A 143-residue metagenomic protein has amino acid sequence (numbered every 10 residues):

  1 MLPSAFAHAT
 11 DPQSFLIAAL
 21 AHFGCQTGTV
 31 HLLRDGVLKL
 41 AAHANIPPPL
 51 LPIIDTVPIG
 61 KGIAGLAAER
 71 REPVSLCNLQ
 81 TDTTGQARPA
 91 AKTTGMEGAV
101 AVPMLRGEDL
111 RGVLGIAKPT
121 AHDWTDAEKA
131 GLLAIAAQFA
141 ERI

Functional and structural regions predicted by a protein language model:
M1-T10, A18: Short regulatory/linker helices and ligand/cofactor-binding micro-motifs at input modules
L20, T27-L51: GAF sensory/regulatory domain recognition with acknowledged cross-activation on helical regulatory dimers
L33, V37, P49-D82: Regulatory sensory and allosteric helical modules in signal-transduction proteins and certain transcription factors
P48-L50, C77-G98, K118: Signal-transducing coupling segments at domain and membrane junctions
E97-L105: A short, aliphatic-rich beta-strand micro-motif
M104-L114: Short hydrophobic/glycine-rich mini-motifs in sensory/regulatory modules that couple input to downstream signaling
R106, W124-R142: Amphipathic alpha-helical "output/dimerization" segments
V113-H122: Short beta-strand-to-loop transition segments that serve as allosteric relay/switch motifs in sensory/regulatory domains
